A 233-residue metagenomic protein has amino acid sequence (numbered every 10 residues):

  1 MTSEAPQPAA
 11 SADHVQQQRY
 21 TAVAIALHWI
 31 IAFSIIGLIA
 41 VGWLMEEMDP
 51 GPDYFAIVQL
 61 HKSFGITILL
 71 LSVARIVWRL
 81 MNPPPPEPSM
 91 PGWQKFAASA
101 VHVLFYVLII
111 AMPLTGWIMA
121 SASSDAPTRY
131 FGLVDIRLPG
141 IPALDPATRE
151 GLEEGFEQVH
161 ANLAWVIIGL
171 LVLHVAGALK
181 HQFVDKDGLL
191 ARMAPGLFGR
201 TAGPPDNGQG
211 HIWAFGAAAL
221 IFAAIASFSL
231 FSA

Functional and structural regions predicted by a protein language model:
M1-A233: Membrane-embedded alpha-helical bundles that constitute the cytochrome b-like, heme-associated redox core of multi-pass
